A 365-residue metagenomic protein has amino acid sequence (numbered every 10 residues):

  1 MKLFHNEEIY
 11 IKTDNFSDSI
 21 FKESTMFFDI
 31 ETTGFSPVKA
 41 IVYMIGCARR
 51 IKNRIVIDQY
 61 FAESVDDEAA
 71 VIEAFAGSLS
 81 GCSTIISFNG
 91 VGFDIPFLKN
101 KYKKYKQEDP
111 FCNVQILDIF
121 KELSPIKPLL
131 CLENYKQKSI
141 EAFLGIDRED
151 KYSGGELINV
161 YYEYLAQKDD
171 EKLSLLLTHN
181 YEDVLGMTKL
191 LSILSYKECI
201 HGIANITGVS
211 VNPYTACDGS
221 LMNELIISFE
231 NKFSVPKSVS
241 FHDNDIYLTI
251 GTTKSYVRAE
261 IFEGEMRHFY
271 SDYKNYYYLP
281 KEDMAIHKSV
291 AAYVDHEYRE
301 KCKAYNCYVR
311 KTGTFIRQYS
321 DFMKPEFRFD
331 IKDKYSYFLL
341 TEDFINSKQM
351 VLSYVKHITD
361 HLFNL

Functional and structural regions predicted by a protein language model:
M1-F28, T33-A40, R50-L365: DEDD superfamily 3′-5′ metal-dependent exonuclease/proofreading module
I45-C47: Short beta-strand scaffold segments in enzyme catalytic cores
